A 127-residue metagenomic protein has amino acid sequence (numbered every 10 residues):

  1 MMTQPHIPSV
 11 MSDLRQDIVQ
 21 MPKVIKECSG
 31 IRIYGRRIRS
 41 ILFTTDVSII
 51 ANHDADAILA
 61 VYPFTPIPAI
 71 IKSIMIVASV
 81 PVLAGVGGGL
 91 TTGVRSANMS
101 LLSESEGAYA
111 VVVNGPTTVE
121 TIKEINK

Functional and structural regions predicted by a protein language model:
M2-A84, G88-K127: Alpha/beta enzyme core
